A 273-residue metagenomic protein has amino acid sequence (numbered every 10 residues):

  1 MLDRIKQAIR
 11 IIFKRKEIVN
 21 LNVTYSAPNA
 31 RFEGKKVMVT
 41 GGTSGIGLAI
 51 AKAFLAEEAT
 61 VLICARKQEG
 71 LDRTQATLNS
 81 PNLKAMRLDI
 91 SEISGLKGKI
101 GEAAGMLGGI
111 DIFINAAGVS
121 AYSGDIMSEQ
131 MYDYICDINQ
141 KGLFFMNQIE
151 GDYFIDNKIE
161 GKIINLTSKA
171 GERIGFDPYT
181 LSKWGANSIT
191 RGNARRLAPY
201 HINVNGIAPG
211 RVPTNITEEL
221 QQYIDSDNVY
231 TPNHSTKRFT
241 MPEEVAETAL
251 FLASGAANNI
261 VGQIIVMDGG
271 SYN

Functional and structural regions predicted by a protein language model:
M1-E33: Non-catalytic terminal and boundary segments that flank Rossmann-like NAD(P)-dependent oxidoreductase
T43-G45: Conserved glycine-rich cofactor-binding loop
A116-Y122, G270: Conserved NAD(P)H cofactor-binding loop of Rossmann-fold oxidoreductase domains
S123-C136, Y230: Substrate-binding pocket helix/loop in short-chain dehydrogenase/reductase
I155, K162-G185, T190-P199, R211-V212: Catalytic loop of short-chain dehydrogenase/reductase
A198-N203, I260-G262: Short, small/polar-rich loop/turn modules that mediate ligand/substrate recognition or access, typified
R238-M267, Y272: C-terminal substrate-recognition "lid" of short-chain dehydrogenase/reductases
